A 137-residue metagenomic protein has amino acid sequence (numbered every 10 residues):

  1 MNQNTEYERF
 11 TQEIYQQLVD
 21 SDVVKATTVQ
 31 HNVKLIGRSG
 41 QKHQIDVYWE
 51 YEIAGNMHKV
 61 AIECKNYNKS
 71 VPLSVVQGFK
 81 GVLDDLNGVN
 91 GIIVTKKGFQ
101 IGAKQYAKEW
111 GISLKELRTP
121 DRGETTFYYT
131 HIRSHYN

Functional and structural regions predicted by a protein language model:
M1-N137: Mixed-charge (Asp/Glu-Lys/Arg
